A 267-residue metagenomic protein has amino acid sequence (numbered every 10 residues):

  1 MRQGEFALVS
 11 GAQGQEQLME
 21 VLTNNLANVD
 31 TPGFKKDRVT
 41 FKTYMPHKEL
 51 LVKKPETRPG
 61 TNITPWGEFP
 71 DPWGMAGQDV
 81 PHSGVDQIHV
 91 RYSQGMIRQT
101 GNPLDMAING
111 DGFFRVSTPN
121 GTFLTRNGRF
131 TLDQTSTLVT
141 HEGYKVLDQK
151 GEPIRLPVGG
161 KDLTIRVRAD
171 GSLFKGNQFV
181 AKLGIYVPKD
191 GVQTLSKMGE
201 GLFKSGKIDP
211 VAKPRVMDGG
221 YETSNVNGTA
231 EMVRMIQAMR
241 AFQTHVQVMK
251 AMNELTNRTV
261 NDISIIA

Functional and structural regions predicted by a protein language model:
M1-A267: Amphipathic alpha-helical polymerization modules
